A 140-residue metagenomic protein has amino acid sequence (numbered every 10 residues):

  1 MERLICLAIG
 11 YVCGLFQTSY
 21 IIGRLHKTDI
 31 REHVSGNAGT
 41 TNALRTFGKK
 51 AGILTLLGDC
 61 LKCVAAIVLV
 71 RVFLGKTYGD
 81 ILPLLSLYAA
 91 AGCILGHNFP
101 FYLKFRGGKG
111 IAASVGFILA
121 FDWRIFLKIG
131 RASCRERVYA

Functional and structural regions predicted by a protein language model:
E2, C6-L7, A51-L57, L61-Y102 (+1 more regions): Nucleotide and nucleotide-moiety/phosphate-recognizing core
E2-L25: N-terminal signal-anchor transmembrane alpha helix
F16, R24-D29, H33, V72-T77 (+3 more regions): Membrane-interface elements of multi-pass transporters and channels
Y20-A51, G107: Cytosolic, membrane-interface loops and tails of multi-pass inner-membrane proteins
F99-A113, C134: Juxtamembrane/interfacial segments flanking transmembrane helices
A112-I125: Small-residue-rich segments of transmembrane alpha-helices in multi-pass membrane proteins, especially helix faces
K128-A140: Residue-level detector of conserved catalytic or cofactor/ligand-binding positions in enzyme active sites
